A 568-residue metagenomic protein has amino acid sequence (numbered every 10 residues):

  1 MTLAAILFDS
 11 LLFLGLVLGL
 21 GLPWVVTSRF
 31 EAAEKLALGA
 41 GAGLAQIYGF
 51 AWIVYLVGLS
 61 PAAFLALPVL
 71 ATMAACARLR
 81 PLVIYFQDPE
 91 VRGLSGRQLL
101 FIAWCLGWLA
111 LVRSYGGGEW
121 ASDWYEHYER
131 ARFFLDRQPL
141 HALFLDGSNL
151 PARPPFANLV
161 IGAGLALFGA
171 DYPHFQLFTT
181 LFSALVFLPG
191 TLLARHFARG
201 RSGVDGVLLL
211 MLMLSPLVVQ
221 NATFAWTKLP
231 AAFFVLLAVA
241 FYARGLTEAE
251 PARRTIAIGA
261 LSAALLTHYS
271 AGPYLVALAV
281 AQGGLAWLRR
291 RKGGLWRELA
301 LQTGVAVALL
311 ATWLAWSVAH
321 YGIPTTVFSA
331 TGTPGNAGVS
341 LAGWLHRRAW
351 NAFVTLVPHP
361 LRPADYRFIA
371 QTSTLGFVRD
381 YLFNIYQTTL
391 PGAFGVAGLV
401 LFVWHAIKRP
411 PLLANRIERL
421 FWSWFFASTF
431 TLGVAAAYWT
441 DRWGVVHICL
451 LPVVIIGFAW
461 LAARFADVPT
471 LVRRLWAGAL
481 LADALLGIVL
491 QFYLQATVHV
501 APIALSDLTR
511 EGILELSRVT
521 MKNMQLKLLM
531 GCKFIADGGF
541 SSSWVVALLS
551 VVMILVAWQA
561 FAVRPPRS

Functional and structural regions predicted by a protein language model:
M1-R92, W476-H499, R510-E511, L516-F561: Membrane-embedded, hydrophobic transmembrane alpha-helices
L18-T27, G283, R289, F368-R416 (+3 more regions): Hydrophobic, aromatic-rich transmembrane alpha-helices and their immediate juxtamembrane boundary segments
G19-P23, T72-I84, H174-R199, L237-A238: Transmembrane-helix motifs of polytopic, lipid-linked glycan transferases
F30-A40, A170-P173, L188-L214, A232-F233: Transmembrane-helix signature of polytopic, membrane-embedded enzymes that assemble or transfer cell-envelope glycans
G116-R130, Q138-A142, S148-V160, A170-P173 (+2 more regions): Extracytoplasmic catalytic/substrate-binding loops of multi-pass membrane glycan-assembly enzymes
L217-A231, Y269: Short acidic/glycine- and proline-prone juxtamembrane loop motifs at membrane-interface regions of multi-pass membrane
R244, Y274-V307: Perimembrane helix-loop-helix junctions
L299-D380, Q387-T388, F394, G487-H499: Membrane-lumen/periplasm interface segments of specific transmembrane helices in polyprenyl phosphate-linked
